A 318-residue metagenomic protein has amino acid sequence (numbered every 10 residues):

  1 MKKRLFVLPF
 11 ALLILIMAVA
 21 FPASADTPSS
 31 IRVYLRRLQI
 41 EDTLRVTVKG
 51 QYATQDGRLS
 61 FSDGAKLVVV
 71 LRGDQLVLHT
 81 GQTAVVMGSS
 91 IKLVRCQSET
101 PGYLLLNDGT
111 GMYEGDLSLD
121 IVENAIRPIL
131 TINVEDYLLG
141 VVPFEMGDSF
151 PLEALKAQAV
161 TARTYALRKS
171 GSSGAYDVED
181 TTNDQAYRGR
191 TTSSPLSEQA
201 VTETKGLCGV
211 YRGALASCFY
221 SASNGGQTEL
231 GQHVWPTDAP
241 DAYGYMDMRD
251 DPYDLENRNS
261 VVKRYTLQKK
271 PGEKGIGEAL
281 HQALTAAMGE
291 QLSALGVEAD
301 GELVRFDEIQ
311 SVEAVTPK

Functional and structural regions predicted by a protein language model:
K2-K318: Conserved, single-site charged/polar hotspot
